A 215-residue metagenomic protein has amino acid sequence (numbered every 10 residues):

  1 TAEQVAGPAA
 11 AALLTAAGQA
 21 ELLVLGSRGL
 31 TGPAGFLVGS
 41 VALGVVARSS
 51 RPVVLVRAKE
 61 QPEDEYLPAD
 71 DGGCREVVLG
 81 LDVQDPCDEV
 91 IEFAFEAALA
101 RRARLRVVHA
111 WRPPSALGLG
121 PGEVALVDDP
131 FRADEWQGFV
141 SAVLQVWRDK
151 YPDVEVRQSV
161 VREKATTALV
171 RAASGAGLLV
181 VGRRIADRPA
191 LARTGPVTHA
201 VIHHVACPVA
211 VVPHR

Functional and structural regions predicted by a protein language model:
T1-L23, R148-L179, R184-D187: Structural beta-alpha unit
T1-V5, V54, R106-V108, R157-V161 (+1 more regions): General small-molecule cofactor/ligand-binding pocket signal
A6-D64, G72-G73: Active-site-adjacent scaffolding segments
L25-G44, C74, L178-H204: Glycine-rich, Arg-bearing micro-motifs that act as flexible, cationic patches
E65-L67, V90, L117-P121, A168-R171: Short, well-ordered secondary-structure micro-motifs
G73-V127, R148-K150, E155-R157, H214: Small/aliphatic-rich secondary-structure junction motif
A125-W136: A short acidic, glycine-rich active-site loop that binds or catalyzes chemistry on phosphate/adenosine moieties
